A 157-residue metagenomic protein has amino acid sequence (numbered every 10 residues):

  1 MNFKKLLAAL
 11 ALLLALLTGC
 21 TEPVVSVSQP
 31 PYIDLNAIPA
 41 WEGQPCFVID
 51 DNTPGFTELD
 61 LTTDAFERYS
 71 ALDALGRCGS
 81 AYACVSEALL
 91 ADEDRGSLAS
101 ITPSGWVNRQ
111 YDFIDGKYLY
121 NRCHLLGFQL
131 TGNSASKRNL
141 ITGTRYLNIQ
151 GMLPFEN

Functional and structural regions predicted by a protein language model:
M1-L7: Bacterial N-terminal signal peptides that target proteins for export
K4, N36-I38, Q110: Intrinsic disorder/low-complexity detector
L7-L14: Sec-dependent N-terminal signal peptides
V25-A71: N-terminal module-boundary/linker segments of secreted carbohydrate-active enzymes
F56-N157: Domain-level detector of nuclease and nuclease-like folds in predominantly extracellular/periplasmic contexts
